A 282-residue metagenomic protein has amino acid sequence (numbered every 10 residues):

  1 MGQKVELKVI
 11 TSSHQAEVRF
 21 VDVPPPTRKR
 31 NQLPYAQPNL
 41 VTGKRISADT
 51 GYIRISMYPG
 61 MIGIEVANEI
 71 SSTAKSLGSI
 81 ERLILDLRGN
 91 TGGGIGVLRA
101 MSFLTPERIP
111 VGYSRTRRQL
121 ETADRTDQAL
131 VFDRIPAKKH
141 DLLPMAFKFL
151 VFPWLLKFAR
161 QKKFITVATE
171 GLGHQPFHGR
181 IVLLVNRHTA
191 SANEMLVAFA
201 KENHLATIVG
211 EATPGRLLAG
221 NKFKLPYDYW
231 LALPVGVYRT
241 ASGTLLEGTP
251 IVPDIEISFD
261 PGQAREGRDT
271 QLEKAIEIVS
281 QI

Functional and structural regions predicted by a protein language model:
G2-P226, I278-S280: Cleft-lining beta-strand/loop regions that shape enzyme active-site pockets
F20-D22, V235, P250: Short clusters of small/polar residues that mark proteolytic maturation junctions
P24-A36, T244, I257-R265: Short, surface-exposed linear segments at secondary-structure transitions and domain or protein termini
R54-I55, V185, G210, L233-V235 (+3 more regions): Pocket-edge structural micro-motifs
I64, M195, S242-P250, G267-R268: Short conserved micro-motifs at the rims of enzyme active sites and ligand-binding pockets
I208-G248, Q263: BRCT (BRCA1 C-terminal) domain core and associated BRCT-interaction motifs
P253-I282: Low-complexity, Gly/Ser/Thr/Pro-rich intrinsically disordered linker/tail segments
